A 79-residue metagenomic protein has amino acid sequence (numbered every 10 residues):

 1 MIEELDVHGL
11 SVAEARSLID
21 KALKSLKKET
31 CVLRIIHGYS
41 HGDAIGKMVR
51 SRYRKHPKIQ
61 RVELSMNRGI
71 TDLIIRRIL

Functional and structural regions predicted by a protein language model:
M1-L79: Long, charged, low-complexity intrinsically disordered regions
